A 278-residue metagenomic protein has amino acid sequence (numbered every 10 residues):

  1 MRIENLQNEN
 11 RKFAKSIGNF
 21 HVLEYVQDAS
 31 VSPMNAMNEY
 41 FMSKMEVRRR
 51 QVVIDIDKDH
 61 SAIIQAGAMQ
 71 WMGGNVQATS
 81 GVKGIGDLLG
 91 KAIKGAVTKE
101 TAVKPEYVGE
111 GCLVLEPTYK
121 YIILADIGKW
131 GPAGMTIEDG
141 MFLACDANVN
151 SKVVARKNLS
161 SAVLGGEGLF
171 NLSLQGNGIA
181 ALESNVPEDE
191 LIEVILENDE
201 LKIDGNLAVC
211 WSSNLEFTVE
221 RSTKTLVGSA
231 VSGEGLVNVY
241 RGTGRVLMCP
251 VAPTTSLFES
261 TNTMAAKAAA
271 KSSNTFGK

Functional and structural regions predicted by a protein language model:
M1-K278: Composition-driven recognition of glycine/serine/threonine/acidic- and proline-rich low-complexity segments and repeats
